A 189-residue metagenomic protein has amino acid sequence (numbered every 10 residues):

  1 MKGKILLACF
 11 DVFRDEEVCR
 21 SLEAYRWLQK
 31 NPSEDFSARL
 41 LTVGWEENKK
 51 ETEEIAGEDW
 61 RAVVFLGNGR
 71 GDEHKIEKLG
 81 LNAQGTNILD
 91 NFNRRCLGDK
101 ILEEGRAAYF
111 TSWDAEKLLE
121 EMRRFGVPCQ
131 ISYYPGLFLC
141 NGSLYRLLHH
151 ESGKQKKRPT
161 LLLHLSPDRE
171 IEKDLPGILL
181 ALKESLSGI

Functional and structural regions predicted by a protein language model:
M1-P135, L148-K157, P176, L186-I189: N-terminal catalytic or cofactor-binding beta/alpha core of small enzyme domains
L139: Catalytic beta-strand/loop cores that center a nucleophilic Ser/Cys/Thr and support acyl-enzyme chemistry
G142-L186: Active-site-adjacent mobile loop/cap segments within catalytic or ligand-binding domains
